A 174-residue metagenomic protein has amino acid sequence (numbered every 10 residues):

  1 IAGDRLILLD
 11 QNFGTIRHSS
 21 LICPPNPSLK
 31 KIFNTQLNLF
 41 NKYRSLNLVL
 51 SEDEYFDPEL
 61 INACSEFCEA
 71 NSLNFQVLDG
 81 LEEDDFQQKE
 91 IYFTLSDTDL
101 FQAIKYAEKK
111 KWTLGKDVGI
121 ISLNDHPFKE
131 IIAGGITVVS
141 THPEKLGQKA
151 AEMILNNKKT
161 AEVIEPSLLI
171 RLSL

Functional and structural regions predicted by a protein language model:
I1-D4, S65-N71, A103-W112: Glycosyltransferases and closely related glycan-assembly transferases that use nucleotide-activated donors
I1-S28, N124-G135: Flexible loop/hinge segments that line or gate small-molecule binding clefts
L9-D10, S45-L50: Short beta-strands and strand-loop turn motifs
S20-N34, L48-D85, F93-F101, L123-D125 (+1 more regions): Hinge/beta->alpha junction and helix N-cap segments in small-molecule ligand-binding domains
L37-L46: Glycine-rich phosphate/diphosphate-binding loops that line cofactor/substrate pockets in enzymes
L39, F86-I91, D97-L174: Flexible loop/turn connectors
